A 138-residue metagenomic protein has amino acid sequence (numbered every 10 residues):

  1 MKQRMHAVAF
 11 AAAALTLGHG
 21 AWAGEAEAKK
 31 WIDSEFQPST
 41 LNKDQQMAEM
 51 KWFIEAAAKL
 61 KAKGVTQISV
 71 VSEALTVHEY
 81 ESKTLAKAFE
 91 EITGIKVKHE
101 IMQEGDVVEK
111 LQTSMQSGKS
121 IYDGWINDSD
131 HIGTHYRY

Functional and structural regions predicted by a protein language model:
M1-Q67: Short, low-complexity disordered leader/linker segments with a strong preference for bacterial N-terminal type II
G18, G24, V70, I92 (+1 more regions): Generic low-polarity alpha-helical segments
Q46, A74-S82, I101-V108, G118: Solvent-exposed, acidic/flexible segments
K51-K59, T76-K96: Short, polar/charged alpha-helical segment
K63, K87-Y138: Extracytoplasmic "Venus flytrap"/periplasmic binding protein-like
S69-V71, W125: Short, well-ordered beta-strand segments
